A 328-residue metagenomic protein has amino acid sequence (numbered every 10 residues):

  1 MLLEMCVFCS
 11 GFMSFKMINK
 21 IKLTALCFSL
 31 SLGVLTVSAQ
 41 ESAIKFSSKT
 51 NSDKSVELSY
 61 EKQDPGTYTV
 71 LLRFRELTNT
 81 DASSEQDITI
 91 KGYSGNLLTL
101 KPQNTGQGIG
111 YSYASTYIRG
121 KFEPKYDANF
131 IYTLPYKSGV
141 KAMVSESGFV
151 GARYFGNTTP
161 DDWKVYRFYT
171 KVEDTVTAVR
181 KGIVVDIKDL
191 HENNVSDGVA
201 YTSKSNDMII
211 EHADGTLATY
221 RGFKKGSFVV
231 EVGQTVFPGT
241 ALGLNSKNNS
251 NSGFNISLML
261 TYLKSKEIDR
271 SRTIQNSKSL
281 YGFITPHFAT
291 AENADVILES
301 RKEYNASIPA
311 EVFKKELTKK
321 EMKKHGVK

Functional and structural regions predicted by a protein language model:
M1-I44, Y60: Bacterial Sec-dependent N-terminal signal peptides
K54-L58: Structural beta-strand segments of beta-rich domains
Q63-D81: Short acidic, flexible loop segments centered on an aromatic residue
T89-S203, E299-K328: Surface-exposed, glycine-biased beta-strand/turn segments
Y132, Q234, F254-K328: Acidic, glycine-rich catalytic/binding loops that coordinate metals and/or anionic ligands
V176, G182-V185, G233-N245: A structural signal for short beta-strand/turn segments enriched in small hydrophobics and glycine
N193-G198, N245-L258: Active-site loop architecture of trypsin-fold serine endopeptidases
T216-G239: Short histidine-centered loop motifs in beta-beta connectors
